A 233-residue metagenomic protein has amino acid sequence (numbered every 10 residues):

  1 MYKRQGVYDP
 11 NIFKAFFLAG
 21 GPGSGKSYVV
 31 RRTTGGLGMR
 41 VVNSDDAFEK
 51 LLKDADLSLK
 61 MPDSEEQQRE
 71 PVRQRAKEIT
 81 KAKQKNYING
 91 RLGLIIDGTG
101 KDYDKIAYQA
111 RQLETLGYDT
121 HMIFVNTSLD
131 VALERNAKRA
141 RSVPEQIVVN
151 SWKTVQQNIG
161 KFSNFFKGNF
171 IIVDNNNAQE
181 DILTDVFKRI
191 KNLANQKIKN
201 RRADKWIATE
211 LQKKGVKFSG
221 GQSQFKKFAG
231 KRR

Functional and structural regions predicted by a protein language model:
M1-Q5: Conserved small/polar residues in nucleotide/adenosyl-binding loops
G6-F13, N86-I88: Phosphate-binding P-loop
A15-F17: Short hydrophobic/aromatic beta-strand immediately N-terminal to the Walker A/P-loop
G21-P22: The conserved Walker
G25: Conserved glycine(s) of the Walker
Y28-L92, D104: Conserved substrate/cofactor phosphate-moiety recognition/catalytic segment in nucleotide-dependent phosphotransferases
E114-R135: Conserved phosphate-donor/acceptor-positioning beta-strand/loop module used by diverse small-molecule
D130-R233: Conserved GTP-binding G-domain of TRAFAC-class P-loop NTPases and closely related GTPase folds
